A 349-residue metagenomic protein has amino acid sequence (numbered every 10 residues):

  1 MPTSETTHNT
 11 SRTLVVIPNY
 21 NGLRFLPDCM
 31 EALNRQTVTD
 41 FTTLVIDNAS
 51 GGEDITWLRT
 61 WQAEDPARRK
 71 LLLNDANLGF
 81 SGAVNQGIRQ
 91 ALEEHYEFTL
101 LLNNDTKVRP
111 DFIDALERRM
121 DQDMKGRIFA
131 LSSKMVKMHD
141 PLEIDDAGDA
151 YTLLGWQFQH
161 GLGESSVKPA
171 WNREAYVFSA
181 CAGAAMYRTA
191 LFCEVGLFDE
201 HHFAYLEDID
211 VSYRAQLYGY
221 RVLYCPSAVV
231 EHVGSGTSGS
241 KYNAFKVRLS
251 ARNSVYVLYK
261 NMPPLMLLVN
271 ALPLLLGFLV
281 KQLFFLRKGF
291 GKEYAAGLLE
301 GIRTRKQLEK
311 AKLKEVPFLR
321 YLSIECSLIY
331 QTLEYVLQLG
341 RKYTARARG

Functional and structural regions predicted by a protein language model:
E31-D40: Short, acidic, metal-binding catalytic loop of nucleotide-sugar glycosyltransferases
A32, D47-W57, A76, T106-R109: A conserved acidic beta->alpha catalytic loop
N74-E93, N104: Glycine-rich, basic loop-to-helix element that forms the pyrophosphate-binding segment of sugar-nucleotide handling
Y96-K107: Short beta-strand-to-loop acidic/aromatic patch adjacent to the donor-nucleotide binding site
T106-T152: Conserved donor NDP-sugar-binding/catalytic core segment of glycosyltransferases
E143-I144, W156-F158, S165-Y187, I209-V211 (+1 more regions): A recurrent flexible, glycine/aromatic-enriched loop bordering the glycosyltransferase active site that acts as
F178-V229: A short, conserved alpha-helix in the catalytic core of glycosyltransferases
L267-G349: Non-catalytic, C-terminal membrane-associated alpha-helical segments of glycosyltransferases
